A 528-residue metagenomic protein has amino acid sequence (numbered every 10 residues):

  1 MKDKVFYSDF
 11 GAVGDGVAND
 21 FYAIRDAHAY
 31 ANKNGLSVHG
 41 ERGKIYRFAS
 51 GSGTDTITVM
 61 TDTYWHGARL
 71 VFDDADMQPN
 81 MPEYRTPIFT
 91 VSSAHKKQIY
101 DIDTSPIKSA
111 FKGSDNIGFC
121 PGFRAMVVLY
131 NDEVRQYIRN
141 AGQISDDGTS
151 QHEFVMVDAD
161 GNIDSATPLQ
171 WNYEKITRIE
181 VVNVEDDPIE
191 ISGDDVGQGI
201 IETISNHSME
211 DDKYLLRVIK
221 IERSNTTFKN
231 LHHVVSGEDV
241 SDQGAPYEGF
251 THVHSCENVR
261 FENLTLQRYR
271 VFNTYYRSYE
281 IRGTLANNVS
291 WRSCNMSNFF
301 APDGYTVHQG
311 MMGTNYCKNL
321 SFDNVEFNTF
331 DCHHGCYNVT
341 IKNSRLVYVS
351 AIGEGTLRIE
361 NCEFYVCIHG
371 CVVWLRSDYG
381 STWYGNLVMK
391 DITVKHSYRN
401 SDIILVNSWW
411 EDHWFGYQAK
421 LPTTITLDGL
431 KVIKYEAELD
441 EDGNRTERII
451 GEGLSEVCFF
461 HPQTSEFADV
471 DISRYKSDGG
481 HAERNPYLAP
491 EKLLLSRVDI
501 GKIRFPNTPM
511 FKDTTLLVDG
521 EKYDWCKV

Functional and structural regions predicted by a protein language model:
M1-V528: Extracellular/periplasmic carbohydrate-active domains that bind, remodel, or depolymerize complex polysaccharides
